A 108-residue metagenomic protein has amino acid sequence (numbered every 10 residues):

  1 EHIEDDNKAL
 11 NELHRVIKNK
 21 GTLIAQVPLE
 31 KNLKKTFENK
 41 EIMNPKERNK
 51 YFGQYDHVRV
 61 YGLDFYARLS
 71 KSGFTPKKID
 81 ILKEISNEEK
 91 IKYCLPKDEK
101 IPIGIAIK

Functional and structural regions predicted by a protein language model:
E1: Active-site micro-motifs of SAM-dependent methyltransferase domains
E4-K108: S-adenosyl-L-methionine-dependent methyltransferase catalytic module, highlighting the catalytic core
